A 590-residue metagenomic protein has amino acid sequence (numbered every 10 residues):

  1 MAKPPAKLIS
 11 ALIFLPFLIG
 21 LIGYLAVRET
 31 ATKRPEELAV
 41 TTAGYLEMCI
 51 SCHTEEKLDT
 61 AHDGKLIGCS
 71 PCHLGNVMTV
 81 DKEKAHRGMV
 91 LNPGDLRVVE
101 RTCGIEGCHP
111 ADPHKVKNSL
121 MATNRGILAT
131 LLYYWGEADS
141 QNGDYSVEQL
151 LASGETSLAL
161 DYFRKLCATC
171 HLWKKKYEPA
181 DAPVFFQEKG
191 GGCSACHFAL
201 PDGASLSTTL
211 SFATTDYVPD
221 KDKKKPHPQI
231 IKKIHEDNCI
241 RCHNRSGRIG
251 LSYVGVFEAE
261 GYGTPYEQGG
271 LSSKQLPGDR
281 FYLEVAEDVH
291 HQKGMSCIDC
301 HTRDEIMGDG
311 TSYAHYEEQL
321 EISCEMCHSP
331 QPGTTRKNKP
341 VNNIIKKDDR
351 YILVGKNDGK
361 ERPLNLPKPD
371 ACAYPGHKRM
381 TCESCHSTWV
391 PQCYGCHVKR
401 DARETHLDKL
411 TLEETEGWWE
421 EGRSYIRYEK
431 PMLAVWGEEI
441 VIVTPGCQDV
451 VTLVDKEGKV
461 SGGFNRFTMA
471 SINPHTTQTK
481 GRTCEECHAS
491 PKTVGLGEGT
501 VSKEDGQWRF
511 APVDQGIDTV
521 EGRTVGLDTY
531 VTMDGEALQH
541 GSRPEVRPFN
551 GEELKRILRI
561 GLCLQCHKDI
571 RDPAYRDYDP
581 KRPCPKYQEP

Functional and structural regions predicted by a protein language model:
A2-L58, K65-S70, L74-E178, L200-S205 (+1 more regions): C-type cytochrome heme-c attachment and multiheme electron-transfer modules
